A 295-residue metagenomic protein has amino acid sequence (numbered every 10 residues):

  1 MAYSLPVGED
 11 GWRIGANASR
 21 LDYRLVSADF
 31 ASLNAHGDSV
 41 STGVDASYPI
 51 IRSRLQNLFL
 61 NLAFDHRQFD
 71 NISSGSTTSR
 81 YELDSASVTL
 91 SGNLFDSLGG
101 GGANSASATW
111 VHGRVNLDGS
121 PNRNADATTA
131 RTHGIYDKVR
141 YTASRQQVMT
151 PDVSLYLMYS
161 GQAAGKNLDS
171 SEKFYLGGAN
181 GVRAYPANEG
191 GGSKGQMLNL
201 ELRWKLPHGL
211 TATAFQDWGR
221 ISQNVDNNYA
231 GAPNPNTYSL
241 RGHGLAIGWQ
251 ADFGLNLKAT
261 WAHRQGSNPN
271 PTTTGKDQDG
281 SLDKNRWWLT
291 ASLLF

Functional and structural regions predicted by a protein language model:
P6, G11-Q162, K166, D277-Q278: Transmembrane beta-strand segments of outer-membrane beta-barrel domains in Gram-negative and organellar OMPs
D38-T42, R80-A86, I135-V139, G192-L198 (+3 more regions): Residues that define the transmembrane beta-barrel architecture of outer-membrane proteins
S85, A125, T129-T132, Y175-P186 (+2 more regions): Surface-exposed loop/turn segments flanking beta-strands in extracellular/periplasmic regions
S120-T129, A179-G181, D226-P233, N270-D277: Solvent-exposed loop segments that connect transmembrane elements
R145-V225: Extracytoplasmic gating/loop element in the C-terminal half of outer-membrane beta-barrel translocons and assembly
W218-G244: Outer-membrane beta-barrel transmembrane domain signature
I247-N256, W261, D279-F295: Outer-membrane beta-barrel "beta-signal"
